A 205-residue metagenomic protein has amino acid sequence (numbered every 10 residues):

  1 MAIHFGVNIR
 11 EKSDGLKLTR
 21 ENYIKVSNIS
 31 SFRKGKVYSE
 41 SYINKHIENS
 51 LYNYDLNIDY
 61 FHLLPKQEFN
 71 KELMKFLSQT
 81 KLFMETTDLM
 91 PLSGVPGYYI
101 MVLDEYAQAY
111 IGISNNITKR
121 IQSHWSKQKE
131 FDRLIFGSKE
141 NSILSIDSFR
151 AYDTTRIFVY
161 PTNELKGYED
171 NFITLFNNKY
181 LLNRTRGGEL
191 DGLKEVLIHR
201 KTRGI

Functional and structural regions predicted by a protein language model:
M1-P96, L103-A109, N115-I205: Boundary/linker segments flanking structured domains
